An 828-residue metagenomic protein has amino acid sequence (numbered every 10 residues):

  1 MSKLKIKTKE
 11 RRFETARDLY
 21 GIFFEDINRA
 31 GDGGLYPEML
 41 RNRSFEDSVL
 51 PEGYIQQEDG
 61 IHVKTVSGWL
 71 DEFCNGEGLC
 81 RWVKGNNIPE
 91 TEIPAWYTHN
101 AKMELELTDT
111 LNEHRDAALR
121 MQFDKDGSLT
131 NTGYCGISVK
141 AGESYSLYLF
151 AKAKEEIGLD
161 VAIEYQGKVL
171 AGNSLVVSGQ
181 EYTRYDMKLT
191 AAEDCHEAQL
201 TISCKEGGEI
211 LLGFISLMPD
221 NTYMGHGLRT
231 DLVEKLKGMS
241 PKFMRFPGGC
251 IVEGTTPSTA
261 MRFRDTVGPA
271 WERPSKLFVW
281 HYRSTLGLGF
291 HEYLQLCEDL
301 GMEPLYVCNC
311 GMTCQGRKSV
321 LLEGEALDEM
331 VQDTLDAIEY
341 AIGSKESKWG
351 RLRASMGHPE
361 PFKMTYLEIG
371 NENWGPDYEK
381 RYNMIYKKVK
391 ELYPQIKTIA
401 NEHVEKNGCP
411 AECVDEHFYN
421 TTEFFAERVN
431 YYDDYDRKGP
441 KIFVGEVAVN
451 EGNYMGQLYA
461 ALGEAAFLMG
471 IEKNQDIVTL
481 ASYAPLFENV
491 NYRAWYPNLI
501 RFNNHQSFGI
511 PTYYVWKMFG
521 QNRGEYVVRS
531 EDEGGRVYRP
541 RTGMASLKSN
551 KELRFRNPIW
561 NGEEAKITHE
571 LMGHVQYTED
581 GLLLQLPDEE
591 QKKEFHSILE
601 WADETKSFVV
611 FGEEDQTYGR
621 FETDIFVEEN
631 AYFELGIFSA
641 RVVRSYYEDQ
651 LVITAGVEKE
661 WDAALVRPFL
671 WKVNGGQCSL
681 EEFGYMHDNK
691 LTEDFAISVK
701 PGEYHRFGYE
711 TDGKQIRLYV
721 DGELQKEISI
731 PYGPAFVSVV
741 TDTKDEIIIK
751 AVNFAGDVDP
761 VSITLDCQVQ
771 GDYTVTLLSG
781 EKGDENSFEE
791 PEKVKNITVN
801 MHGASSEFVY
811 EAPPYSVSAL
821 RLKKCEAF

Functional and structural regions predicted by a protein language model:
K5-E46, T190-S284, H291-E303: An acidic-aromatic substrate-binding cleft motif
I22, E52-R120, V252-F290, R317-Q332 (+1 more regions): Aromatic- and acidic-residue-enriched carbohydrate-binding clefts of CAZyme catalytic domains
R41-S48, L119, S128-L159, T183-T190 (+7 more regions): Extra-cytoplasmic beta-strand recognition segments
D126-G238: Extended acidic/polar, glycine-enriched regions that form or flank non-catalytic beta-rich accessory modules
L296, Y386-N401, C413, H417-R523 (+2 more regions): Catalytic-core region of carbohydrate-active enzymes that cleave or remodel glycosidic bonds
R536-P734: Extracellular glycan-recognition regions
P734-Q770, V775, S818-A819: Carbohydrate-binding surface patches
V769-P813: Acidic, Ser/Thr/Pro-rich beta/coil linker or hinge segments at domain junctions
